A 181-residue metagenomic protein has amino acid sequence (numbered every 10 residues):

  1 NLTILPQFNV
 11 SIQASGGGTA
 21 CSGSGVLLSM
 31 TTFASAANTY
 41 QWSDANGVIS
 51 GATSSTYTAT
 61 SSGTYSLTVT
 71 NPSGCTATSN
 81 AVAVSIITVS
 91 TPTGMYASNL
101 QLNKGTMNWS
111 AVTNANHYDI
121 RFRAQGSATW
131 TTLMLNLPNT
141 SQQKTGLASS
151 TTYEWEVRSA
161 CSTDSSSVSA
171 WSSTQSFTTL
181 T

Functional and structural regions predicted by a protein language model:
N1-Y96, Q101, T178-T181: Proline- and Ser/Thr-rich low-complexity, intrinsically disordered segments
A36-Y40, N116-Y118, Y153: Short beta-strand/loop motifs in extracellular/secreted proteins, especially within beta-sandwich accessory domains
G47-A52, G126-L135: Surface-exposed loop/edge segments in extracytoplasmic proteins
T58-T60, A111, N136, K144-S149: Short, flexible loop/turn segments at beta-strand junctions in immunoglobulin-like and fibronectin type III
P72-T78, T163-W171: Short, exposed coil/turn segments at beta-strand boundaries within extracellular/luminal domains
I87-N114, S149, S165-T181: Pro/Thr/Ser/Gly-rich low-complexity, intrinsically disordered linker/stalk tracts
N114-T132: Extracellular low-complexity, O-glycosylation-prone stalks/linkers
L147-D164: Beta-strand-rich modules
